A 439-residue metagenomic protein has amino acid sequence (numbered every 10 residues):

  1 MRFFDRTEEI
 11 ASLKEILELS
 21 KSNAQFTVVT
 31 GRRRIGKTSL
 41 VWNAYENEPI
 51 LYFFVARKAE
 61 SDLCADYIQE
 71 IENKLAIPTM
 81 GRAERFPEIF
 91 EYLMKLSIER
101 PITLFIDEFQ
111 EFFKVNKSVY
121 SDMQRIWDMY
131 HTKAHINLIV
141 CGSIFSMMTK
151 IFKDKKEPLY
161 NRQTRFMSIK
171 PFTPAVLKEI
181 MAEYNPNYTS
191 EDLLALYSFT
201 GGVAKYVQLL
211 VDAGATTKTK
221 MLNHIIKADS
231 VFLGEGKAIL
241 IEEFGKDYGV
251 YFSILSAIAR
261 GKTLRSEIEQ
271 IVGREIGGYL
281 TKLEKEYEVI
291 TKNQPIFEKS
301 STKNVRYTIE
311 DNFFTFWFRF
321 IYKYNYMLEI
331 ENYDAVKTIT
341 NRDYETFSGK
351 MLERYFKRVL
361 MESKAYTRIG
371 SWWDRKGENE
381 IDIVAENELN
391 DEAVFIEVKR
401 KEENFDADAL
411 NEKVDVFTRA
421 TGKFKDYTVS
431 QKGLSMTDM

Functional and structural regions predicted by a protein language model:
M1-T338: Phosphate-binding site recognition
K303-M439: A cross-kingdom feature that marks ATP-driven nucleic-acid transaction machinery
